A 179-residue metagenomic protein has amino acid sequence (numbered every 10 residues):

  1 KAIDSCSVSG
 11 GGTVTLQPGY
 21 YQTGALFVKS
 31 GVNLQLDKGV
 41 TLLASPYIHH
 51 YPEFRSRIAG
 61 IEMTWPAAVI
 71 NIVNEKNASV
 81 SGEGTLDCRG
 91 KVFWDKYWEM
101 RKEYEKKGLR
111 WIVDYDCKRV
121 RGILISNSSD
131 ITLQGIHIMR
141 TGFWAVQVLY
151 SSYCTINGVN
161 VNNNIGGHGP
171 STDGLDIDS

Functional and structural regions predicted by a protein language model:
K1-S179: Extracellular/periplasmic carbohydrate-active domains that bind, remodel, or depolymerize complex polysaccharides
